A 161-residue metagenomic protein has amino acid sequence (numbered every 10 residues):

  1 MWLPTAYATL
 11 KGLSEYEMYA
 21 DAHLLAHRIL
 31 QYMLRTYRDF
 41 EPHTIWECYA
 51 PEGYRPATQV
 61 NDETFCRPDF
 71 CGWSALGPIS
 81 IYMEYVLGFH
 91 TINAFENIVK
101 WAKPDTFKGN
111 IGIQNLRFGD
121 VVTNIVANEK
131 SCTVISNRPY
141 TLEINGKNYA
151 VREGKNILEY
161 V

Functional and structural regions predicted by a protein language model:
M1-G112, V122-N124: C-terminal capping/lid segments that line or modulate ligand- or cofactor-binding pockets
I29, K100, S131-C132, L158: Generic secondary-structure boundary signal with a strong preference for alpha-helix termini
F65-G72, N137-K147: Short, highly charged low-complexity linear segments
S80, H90, I135-E143, R152-E153: A structural signal for the main folded, soluble domain(s) of proteins
T106-N145: Carbohydrate-binding surface patches
G146-L158: Short, solvent-exposed S/T- and G/P-enriched segments that are highly enriched in secreted/extracellular and lumenal
